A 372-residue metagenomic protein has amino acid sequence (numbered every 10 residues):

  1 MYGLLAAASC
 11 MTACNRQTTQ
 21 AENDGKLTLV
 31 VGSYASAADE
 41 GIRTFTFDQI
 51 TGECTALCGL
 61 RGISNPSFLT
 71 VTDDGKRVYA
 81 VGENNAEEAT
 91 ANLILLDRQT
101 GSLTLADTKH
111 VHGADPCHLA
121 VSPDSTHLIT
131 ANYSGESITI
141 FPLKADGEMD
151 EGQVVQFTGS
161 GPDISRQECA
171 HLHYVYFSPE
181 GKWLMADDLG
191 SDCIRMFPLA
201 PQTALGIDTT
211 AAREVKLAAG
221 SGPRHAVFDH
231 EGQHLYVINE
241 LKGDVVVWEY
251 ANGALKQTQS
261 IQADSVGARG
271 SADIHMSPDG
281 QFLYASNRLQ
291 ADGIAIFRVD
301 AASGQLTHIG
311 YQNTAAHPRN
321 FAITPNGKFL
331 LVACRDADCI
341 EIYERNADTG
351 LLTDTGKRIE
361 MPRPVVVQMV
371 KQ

Functional and structural regions predicted by a protein language model:
M1-G25: Bacterial Sec-dependent N-terminal signal peptides
T19-D48: An edge-strand/N-cap motif at the start of beta-rich repeat modules
Y34-S36, E83-N85, Y133, L143 (+7 more regions): Short loop/turn segments immediately following the C-termini of beta-strands
A38, I63-D73, H112-P123, H127 (+5 more regions): Beta-rich, blade/repeat-based domains predominating in secreted/periplasmic proteins but also intracellular
T46-G52, I94-G101, F141-D150, P198-G206 (+3 more regions): Short loop/turn segments immediately following beta-strands, especially the blade-tip and inter-blade linker loops
T55-R61, T104-K109, Q153, G159-S165 (+4 more regions): A short beta-strand motif characteristic of beta-propeller blades
A56-S125: Blade-loop segments of beta-propeller domains
